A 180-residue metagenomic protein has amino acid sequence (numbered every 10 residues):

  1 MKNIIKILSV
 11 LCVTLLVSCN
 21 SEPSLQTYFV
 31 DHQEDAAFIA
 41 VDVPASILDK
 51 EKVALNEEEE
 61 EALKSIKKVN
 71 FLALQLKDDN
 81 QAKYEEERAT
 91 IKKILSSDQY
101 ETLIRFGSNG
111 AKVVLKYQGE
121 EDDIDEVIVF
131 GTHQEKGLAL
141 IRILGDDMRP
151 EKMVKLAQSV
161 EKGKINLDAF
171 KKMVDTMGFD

Functional and structural regions predicted by a protein language model:
N3-V10: Sec-dependent signal peptide recognition, specifically the positively charged N-region followed immediately by
L15-S18: C-terminal motif of bacterial Sec signal peptides marking the signal peptidase cleavage site
N20-P23: Bacterial signal peptide processing site
Q26-I91: Early exported N-terminus immediately downstream of N-terminal targeting peptides
L74-I124, Q134-E135: Mid-length scaffold segments of soluble, non-membrane domains
N80-Y84, D146, P150, G163: Solvent-exposed, acidic/flexible segments
E120-P150, L156-Q158: A short, solvent-exposed beta-edge/loop patch
R149-D180: C-terminal partner/receptor-binding element of secreted or periplasmic proteins
